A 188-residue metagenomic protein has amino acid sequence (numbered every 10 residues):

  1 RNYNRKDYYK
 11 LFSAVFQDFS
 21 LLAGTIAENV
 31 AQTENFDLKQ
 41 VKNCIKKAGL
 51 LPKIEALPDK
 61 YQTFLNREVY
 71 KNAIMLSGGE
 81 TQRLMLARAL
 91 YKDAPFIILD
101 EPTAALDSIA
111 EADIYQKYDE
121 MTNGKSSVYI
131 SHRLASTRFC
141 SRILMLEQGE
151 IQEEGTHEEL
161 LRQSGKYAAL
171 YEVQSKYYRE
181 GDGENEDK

Functional and structural regions predicted by a protein language model:
R1-D7, A112, Q116: ABC ATPase NBD Q-loop/coupling interface
F19-V69, K166-A169: Conserved "ABC signature" C-loop
L51-L84, D93, Y177-D187: ABC-fold ATPase nucleotide-binding domain signature/coupling loops
D59-K60, Q116, R138-K188: C-terminal portion of ABC ATPase nucleotide-binding domains
I97-E101: Catalytic Walker B motif of ABC-type/P-loop ATPase nucleotide-binding domains
S108-A110: Helix N-cap at the start of a conserved alpha-helix in ABC-type nucleotide-binding domains
E120-Y129, T137: Conserved catalytic loops of ABC-family nucleotide-binding domains
